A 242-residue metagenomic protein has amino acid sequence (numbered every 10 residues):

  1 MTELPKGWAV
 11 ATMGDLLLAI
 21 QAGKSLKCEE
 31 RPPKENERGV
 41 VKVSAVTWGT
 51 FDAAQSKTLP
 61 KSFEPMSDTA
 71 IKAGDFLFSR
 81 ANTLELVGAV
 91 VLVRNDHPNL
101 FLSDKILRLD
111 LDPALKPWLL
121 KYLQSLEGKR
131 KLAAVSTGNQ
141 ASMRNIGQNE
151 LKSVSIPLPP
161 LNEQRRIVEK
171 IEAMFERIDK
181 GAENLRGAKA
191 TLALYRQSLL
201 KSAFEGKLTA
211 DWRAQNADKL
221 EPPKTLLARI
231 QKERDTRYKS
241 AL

Functional and structural regions predicted by a protein language model:
M1-K24, S153-V168, A173-E176, S198 (+3 more regions): Non-catalytic DNA-recognition/assembly elements of restriction-modification systems
M1-L4, R166, A173-E221, K239: Short amphipathic coiled-coil heptad-repeat segments
K6-A9, P98-L107, K116-P117, G138-N162: A short glycine-rich beta-alpha junction/loop motif
G14-E30, S44-F76, D96: Sequence-specific dsDNA recognition surfaces
L26-E35, Q55, V135-S136, A210-N216 (+1 more regions): Short coil/turn segments at secondary-structure boundaries
V43, S103, Q148-L151, E172 (+1 more regions): ATP/adenylate-binding site constellation spanning eukaryotic-like Ser/Thr protein kinases, ABC-transporter
V46-T58, F76-L102, P117, K121 (+2 more regions): Short, ligand-facing micro-motifs at secondary-structure edges
L119, L123, Q164-I167: Interdomain signal-transducing alpha-helices
